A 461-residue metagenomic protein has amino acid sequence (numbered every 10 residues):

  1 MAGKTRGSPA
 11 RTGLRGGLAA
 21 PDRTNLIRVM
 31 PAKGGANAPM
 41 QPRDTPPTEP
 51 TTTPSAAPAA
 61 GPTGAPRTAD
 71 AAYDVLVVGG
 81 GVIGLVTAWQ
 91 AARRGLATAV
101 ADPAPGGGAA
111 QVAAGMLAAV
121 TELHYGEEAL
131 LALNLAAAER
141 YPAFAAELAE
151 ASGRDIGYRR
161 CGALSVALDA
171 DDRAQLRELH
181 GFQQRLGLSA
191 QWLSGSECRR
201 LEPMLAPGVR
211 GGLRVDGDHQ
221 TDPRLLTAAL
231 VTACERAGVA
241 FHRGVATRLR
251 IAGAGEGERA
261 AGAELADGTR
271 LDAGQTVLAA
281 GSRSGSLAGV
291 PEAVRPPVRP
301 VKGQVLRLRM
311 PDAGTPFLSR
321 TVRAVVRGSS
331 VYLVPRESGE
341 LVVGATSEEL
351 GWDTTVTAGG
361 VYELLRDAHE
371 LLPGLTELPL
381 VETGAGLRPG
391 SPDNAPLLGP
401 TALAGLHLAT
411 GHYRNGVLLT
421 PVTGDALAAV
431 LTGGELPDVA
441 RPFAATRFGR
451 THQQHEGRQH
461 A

Functional and structural regions predicted by a protein language model:
Q41, L372-A461: C-terminal catalytic lobe of FAD-dependent flavoproteins
Y73-A99: N-terminal Rossmann-like FAD-binding beta1-loop-alpha1 element of flavoenzymes
L76-V78, L271-R283, G424: Short hydrophobic core segments
V86-R93, P103, M116, T121 (+2 more regions): Active-site substrate-recognition segment that forms the wall of the catalytic cavity or substrate channel
A92-V112: Glycine-rich FAD pyrophosphate-binding loop
M116-E197: Dinucleotide-binding Rossmann-like beta1-alpha1 core, especially the glycine-rich loop that anchors the ADP
A132-L135, V166-Q175, L213-T232, T355-G359: Short beta-strand to alpha-helix junction loop
L213-A252, G257-A266, L271: Helical element adjacent to the flavin cofactor pocket in flavoenzyme catalytic cores
